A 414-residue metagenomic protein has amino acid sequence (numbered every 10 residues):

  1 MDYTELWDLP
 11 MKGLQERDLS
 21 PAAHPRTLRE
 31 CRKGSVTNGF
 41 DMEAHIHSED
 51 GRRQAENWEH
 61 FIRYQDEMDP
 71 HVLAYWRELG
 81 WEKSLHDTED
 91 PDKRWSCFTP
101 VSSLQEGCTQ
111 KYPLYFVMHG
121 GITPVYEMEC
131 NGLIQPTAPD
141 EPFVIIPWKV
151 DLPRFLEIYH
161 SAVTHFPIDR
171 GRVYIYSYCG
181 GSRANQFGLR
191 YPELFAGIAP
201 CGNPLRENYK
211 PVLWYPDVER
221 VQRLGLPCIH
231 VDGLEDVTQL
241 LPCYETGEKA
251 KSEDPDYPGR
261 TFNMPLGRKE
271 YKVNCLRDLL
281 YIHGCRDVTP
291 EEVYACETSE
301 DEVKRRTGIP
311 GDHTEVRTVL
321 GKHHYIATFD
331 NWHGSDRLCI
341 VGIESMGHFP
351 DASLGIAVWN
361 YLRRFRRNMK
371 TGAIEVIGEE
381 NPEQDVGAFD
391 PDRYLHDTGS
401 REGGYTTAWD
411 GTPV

Functional and structural regions predicted by a protein language model:
M1-L114, V150, Y178, S182-F187 (+6 more regions): A domain-start/cap signature at the N-terminus of enzymes
S96-C97, P113-M118, F143-W148, R172-S177 (+5 more regions): Structural recognition of the beta-strand scaffold that forms the well-ordered cores of secreted hydrolase catalytic
S103-L104, G121-T123, E235, C285-D287: Acidic glycine-/aspartate-rich tracts in secreted/extracellular proteins
T109-K111, V125-N131, Q186, Y209-L213 (+2 more regions): Short, solvent-exposed loop/turn and secondary-structure capping segments
K111-F166, H323-I326, R337-V341, G411: Active-site machinery of serine-nucleophile hydrolases
I122-T123, H165, G171-C228: Primarily recognizes the serine-hydrolase "nucleophile elbow" in alpha/beta-hydrolase and SGNH/GDSL folds
G197, G202-S335, E344-H348, K370: The feature captures the conserved acid-bearing segment of alpha/beta-hydrolase catalytic domains
S335-R366: Extracellular low-complexity, Gly/Ser/Thr-rich intrinsically disordered linkers and protease-sensitive activation/hinge
